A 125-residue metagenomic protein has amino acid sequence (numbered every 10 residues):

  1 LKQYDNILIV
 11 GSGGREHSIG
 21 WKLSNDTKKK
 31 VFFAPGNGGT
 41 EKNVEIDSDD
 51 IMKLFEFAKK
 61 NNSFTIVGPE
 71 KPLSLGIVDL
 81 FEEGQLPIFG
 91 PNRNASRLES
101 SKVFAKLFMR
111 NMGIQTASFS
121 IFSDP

Functional and structural regions predicted by a protein language model:
L1-E99, F104: ATP-binding N-terminal substructure of ATP-dependent carboxylate-amine bond-forming enzymes
F108-P125: Rossmann-like NAD(P)H-binding beta-loop-alpha module
